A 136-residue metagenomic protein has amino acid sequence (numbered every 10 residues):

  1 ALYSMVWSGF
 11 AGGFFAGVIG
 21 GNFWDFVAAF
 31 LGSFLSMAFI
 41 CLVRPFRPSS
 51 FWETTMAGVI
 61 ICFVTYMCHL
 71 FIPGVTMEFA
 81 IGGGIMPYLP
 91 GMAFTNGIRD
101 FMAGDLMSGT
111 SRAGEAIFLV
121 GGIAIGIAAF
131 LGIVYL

Functional and structural regions predicted by a protein language model:
L2-V75, P90: Core alpha-helical transmembrane segments of integral membrane proteins
H69-L136: Generic detector of multi-pass transmembrane helix bundles and their immediately adjacent loops in polytopic membrane
